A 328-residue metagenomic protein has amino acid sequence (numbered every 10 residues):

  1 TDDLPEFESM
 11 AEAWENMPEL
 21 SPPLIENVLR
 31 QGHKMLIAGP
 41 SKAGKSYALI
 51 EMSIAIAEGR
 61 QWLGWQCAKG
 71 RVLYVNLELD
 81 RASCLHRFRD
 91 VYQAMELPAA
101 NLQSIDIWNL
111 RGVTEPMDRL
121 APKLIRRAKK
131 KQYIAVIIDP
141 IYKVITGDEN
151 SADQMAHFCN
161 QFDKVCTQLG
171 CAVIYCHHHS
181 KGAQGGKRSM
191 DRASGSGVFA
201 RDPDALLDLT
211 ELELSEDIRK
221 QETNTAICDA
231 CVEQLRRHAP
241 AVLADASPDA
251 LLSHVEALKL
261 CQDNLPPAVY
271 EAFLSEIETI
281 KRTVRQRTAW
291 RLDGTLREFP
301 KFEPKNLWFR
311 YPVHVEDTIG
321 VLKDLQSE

Functional and structural regions predicted by a protein language model:
T1-D2: Short, small/acidic-rich helices and loops at N termini and domain boundaries of DNA replication/processing enzymes
E12-A13, E19, I25, C67-D153 (+2 more regions): Conserved inter-motif catalytic segment of the P-loop NTP-binding fold
P18-L29, Q61-W62: Pre-Walker A adenine-sensing motif
Q31-M35, G70-R71: Pre-Walker A (Motif I) flank of P-loop NTPase domains
L36-I37, K42, Y47, A135 (+1 more regions): Phosphate-binding/switch region of NTP-binding enzymes
A48-M52: Hydrophobic positions on the alpha1 helix immediately C-terminal to the Walker A/P-loop
R310-E328: DNA transaction DNA-binding modules
